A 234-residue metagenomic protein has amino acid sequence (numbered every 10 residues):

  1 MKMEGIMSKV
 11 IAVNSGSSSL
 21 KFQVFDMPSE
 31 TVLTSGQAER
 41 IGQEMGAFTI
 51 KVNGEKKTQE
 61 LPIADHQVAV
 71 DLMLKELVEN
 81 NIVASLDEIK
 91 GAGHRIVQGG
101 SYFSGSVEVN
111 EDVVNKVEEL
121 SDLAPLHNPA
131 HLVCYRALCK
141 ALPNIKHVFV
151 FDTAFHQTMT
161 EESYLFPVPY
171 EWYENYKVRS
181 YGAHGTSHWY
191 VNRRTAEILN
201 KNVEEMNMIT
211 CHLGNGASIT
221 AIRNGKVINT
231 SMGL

Functional and structural regions predicted by a protein language model:
M1-I6: Short, Lys/Arg-enriched N-terminal segments with co-localized hydrophobic residues within the first ~10-30 amino acids
S8-A12, G91-G93, V148, M208-H212: Short glycine-aspartate micro-motif
V10, S19-A64: Short glycine-rich, Thr/Ser-proximal phosphate-binding strand/loop in the N-terminal lobe of ATP-dependent enzymes
E44-K90, C134: Conserved active-site "lid/cap" helical segment
L77-H127, V148, A154-S163: Short beta-strand-loop/turn "lid" adjacent to the catalytic site in phosphate-handling enzymes
L86, V133, L142-N144, M208 (+1 more regions): Non-transmembrane, aqueous-exposed alpha-helical and coiled segments at domain scale
V117-N128, I145, E174-G185: Flexible, glycine/proline-enriched loop segments at strand-loop-helix junctions that form or flank small-ligand binding
F155-L234: Glycine-rich phosphate-binding loop of actin/hexokinase-like ATP-binding domains
